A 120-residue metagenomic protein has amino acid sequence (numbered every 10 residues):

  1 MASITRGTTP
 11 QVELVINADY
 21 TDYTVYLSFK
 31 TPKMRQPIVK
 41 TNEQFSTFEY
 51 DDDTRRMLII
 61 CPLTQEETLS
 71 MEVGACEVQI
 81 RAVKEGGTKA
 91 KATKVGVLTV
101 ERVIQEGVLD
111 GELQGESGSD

Functional and structural regions predicted by a protein language model:
M1-D120: Contiguous segments within soluble domain cores/interaction surfaces
